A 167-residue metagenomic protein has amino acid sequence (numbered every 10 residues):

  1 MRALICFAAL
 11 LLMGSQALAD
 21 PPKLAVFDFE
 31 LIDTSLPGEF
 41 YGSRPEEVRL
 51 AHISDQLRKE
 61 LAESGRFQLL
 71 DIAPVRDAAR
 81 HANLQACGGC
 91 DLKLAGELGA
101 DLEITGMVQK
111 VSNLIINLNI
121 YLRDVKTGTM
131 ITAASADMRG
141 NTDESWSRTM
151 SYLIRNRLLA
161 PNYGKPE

Functional and structural regions predicted by a protein language model:
M1-L4: Positively charged n-region of N-terminal signal peptides that target proteins for export
C6-F7, A17: Cleavable N-terminal signal peptides
A19-L36, S54-D55, E63-G65, L92-E97 (+2 more regions): C-terminal/domain-edge helix-coil "capping" segments
G38-V48, R80-H81: Second-shell loop/turn segments in exported
S43-V75: N-terminal, post-signal-peptide region of Sec/Tat-exported proteins
A62-T105: Short, solvent-exposed, polar/charged sequence segments at loop or secondary-structure edges
